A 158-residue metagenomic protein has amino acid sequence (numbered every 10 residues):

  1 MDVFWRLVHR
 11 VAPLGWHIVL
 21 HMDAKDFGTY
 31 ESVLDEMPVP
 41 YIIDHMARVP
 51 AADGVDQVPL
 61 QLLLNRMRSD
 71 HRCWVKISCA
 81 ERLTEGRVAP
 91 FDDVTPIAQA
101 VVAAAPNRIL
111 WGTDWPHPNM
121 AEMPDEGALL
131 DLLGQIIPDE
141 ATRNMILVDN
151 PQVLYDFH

Functional and structural regions predicted by a protein language model:
M1-W111: Catalytic pocket-lining loop regions of alpha/beta-barrel enzymes, especially the amidohydrolase/enolase/GH5 lineages
W5-V8, D56-P59, L63, C73 (+1 more regions): Conserved N-terminal glycine/acidic-rich loop preference
R82, H117-N119: Short, active-site-adjacent cap segments at secondary-structure transitions
A100, P106-L110, A121-H158: Mid-to-C-terminal alpha-helical segments outside catalytic/metal-binding sites
D114: Active-site glycine-centered loops adjacent to acidic/histidine catalytic or metal-binding residues that shape
